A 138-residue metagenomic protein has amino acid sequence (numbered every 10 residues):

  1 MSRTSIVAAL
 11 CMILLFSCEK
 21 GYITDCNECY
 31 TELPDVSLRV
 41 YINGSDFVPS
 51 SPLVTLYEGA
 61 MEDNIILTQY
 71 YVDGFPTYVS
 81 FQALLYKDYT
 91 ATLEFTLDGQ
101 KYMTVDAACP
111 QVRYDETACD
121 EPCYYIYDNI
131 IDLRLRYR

Functional and structural regions predicted by a protein language model:
M1-K20: Sec-dependent bacterial lipoprotein signal peptides
A9, F16, T24-N27, A107 (+2 more regions): Secreted/extracellular small peptides and ectodomain modules produced from precursors
L15-S37: Bacterial Sec-dependent N-terminal signal peptides
Y30-P34, L85-K87, Y127-N129: Solvent-exposed loop and beta-edge segments used for protein-protein assembly and interaction
V36-G44: A short, amphipathic beta-strand motif
S45-S50: A short beta-turn/strand-edge loop motif at beta-sheet boundaries
T55-L97: Tryptophan-paired
L97-I130, Y137-R138: Structured interaction patches on ligand/partner-binding surfaces of diverse proteins
